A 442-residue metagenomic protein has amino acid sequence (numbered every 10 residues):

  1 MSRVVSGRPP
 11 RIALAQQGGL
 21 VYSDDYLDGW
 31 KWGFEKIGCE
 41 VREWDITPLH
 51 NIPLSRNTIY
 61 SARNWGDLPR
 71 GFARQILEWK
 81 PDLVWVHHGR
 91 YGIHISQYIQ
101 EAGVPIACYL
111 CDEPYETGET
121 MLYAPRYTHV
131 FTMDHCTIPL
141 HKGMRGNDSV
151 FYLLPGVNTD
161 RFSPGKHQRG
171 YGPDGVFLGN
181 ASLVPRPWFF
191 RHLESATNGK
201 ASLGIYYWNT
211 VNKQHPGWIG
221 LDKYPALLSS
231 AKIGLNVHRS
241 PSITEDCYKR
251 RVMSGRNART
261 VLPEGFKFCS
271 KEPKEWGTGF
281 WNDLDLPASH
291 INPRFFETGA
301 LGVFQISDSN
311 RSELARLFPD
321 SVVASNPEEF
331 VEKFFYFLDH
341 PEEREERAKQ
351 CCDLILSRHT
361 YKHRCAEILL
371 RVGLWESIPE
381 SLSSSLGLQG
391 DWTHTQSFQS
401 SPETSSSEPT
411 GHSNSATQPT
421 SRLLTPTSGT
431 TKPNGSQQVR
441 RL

Functional and structural regions predicted by a protein language model:
S2-D67, G71, W79, H87-H94 (+3 more regions): Nucleotide-sugar donor-binding catalytic core of glycosyltransferases
A73-L77, F337: Short amphipathic alpha-helix with an adjacent loop that forms part of the alpha/beta core around
L77, Q97-Y98, E116: Catalytic alpha-helical scaffold of carbohydrate-active enzymes acting on polysaccharides/glycoconjugates
I99-E113: Active-site proximal beta-strand in glycosyltransferases
C111-M121: Ser/Thr/Gly-rich flexible loops in soluble cytosolic domains mediating phosphotransfer, phosphorylation
P293, S325, H359: Residue-level signal for the nucleotide or nucleotide-sugar donor/cofactor binding architecture
S321-E328, F337-P341: Conserved acidic donor-binding segment of nucleotide-sugar-dependent glycosyltransferases
E332-L442: C-terminal amphipathic helix plus adjacent low-complexity, charged tail appended to glycosyltransferase catalytic
